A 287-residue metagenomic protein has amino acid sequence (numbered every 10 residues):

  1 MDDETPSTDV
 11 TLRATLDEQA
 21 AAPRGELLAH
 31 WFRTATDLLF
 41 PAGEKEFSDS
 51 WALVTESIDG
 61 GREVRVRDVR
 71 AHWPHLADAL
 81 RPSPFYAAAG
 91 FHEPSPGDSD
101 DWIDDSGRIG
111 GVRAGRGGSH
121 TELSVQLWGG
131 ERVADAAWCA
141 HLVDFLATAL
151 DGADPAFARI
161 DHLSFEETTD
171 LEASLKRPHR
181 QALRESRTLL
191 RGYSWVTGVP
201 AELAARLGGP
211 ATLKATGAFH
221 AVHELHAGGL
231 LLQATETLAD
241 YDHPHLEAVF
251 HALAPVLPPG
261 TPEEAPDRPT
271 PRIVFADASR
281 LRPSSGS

Functional and structural regions predicted by a protein language model:
M1-W51, E167-S287: C-terminal interaction module
G43-S174: Internal, hydrophobic cores of structured domains that mediate oligomerization or house catalytic pockets within large
